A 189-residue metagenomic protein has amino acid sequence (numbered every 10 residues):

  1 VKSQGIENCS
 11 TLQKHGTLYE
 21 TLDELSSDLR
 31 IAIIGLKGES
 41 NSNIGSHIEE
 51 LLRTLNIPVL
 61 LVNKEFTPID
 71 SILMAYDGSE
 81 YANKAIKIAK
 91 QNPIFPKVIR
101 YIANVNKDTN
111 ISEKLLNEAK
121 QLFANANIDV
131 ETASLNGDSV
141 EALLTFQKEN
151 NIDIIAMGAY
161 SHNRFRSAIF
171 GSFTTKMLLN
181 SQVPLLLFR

Functional and structural regions predicted by a protein language model:
V1-A32, N125-I155, A159-A168, S172 (+1 more regions): Structural beta-alpha unit
G16, Y76-S79, K107-N110, G137: Short, surface-exposed acidic/glycine-rich loop or hinge patches that mediate macromolecular interfaces
D23-P96, Y101, N180-R189: Intrinsically disordered or low-complexity boundary/linker segments at protein termini and domain junctions
S40-N41, K107-I111, N163-R164: Short, small-residue-enriched loops and turns at beta-alpha junctions that line or gate enzyme active sites
G45-H47, K114-N117, I169-T174: Charged helix-capping and loop-helix junction motifs
K90-Q91, E118-Q121, K148-E149: Short, solvent-exposed amphipathic alpha-helical segments in soluble enzyme and RNA/protein-processing domains
I99-Q121: Acidic, proline/glycine-rich short linear motifs
